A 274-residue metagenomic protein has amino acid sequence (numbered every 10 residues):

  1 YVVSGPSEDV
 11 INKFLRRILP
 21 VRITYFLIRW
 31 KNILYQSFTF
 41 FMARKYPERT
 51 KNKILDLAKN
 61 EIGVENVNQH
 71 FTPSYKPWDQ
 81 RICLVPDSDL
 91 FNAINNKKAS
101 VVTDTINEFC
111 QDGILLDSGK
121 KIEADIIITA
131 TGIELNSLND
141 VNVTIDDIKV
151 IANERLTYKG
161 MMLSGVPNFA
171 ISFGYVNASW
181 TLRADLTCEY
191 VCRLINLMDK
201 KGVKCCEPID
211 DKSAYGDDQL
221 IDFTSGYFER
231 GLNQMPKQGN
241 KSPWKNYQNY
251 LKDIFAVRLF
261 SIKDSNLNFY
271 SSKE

Functional and structural regions predicted by a protein language model:
Y1-E61: Glycine-rich active-site loop/strand segments that organize a redox cofactor
Y1-V3, N12-R17, T157, N168-E274: C-terminal, flexible cofactor-proximal segment of oxidoreductases
V3-E8, F26-Q36, S137, Y158-F169 (+1 more regions): Low-complexity, flexible helical/coil segments
N12, R16, Y35, T39 (+8 more regions): Generic detector of well-ordered alpha-helical segments enriched in charged/polar residues, highlighting helical
R29-F38, T103-I114, M235-A256: Hydrophobic transmembrane alpha-helix bundles
Y35-K45, Y75-D79, E207-A214: Charged, low-complexity surface segments at secondary-structure and domain boundaries
R44-D199, L259-E274: Flavin (primarily FAD) cofactor-binding/catalytic cores of flavoenzymes
